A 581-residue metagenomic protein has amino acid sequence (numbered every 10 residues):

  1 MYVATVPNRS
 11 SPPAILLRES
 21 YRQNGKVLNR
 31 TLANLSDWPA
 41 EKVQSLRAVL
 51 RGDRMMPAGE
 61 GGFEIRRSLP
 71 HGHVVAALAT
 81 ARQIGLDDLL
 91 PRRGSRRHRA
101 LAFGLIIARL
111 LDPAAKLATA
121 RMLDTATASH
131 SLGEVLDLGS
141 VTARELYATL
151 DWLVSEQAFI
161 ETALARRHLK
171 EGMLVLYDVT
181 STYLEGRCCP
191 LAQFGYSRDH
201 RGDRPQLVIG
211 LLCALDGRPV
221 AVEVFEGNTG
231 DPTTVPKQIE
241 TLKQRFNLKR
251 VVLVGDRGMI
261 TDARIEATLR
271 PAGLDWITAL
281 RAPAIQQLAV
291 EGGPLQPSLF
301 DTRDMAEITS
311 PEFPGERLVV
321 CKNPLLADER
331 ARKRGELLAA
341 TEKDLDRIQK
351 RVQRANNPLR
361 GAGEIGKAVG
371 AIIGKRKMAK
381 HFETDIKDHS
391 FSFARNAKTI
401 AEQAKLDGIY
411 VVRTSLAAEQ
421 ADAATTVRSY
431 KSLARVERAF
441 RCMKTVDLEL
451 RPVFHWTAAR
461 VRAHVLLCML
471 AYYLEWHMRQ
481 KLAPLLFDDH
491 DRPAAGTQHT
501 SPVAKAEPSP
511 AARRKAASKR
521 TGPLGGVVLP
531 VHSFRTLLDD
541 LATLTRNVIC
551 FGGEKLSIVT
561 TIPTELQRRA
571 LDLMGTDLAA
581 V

Functional and structural regions predicted by a protein language model:
M1-G59: Extended interaction-bearing regions that mediate binding to partners or small molecules
Y2-I15, E19, N24-L28, I84-V581: Anion-binding and metal-coordination hotspots
A48-R97: Accessory, often N-terminal, substrate/partner-engagement and coupling regions that sit outside the core NTP/cofactor
